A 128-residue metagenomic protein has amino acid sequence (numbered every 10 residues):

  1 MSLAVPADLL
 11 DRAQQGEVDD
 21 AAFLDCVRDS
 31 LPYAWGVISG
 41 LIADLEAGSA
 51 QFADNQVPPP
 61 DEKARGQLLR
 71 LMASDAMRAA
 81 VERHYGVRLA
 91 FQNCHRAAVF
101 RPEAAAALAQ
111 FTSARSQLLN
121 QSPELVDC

Functional and structural regions predicted by a protein language model:
M1-C128: Fe(II)/2-oxoglutarate oxygenase catalytic core
